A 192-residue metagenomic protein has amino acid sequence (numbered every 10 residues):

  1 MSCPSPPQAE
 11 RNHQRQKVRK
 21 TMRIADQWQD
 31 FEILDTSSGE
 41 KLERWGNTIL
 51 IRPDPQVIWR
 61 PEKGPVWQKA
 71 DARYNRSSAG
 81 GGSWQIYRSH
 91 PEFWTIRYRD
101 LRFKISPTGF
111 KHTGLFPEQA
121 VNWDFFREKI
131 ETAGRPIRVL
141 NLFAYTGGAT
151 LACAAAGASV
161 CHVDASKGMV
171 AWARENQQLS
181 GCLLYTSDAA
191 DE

Functional and structural regions predicted by a protein language model:
Q29-E43, L50-P117, D124: Non-catalytic substrate-recognition/targeting regions of SAM-dependent transferases
E118-T132: Conserved alpha-helix/loop element of class I SAM-dependent methyltransferases that forms part of the SAM/SAH-binding
P136-L142: Conserved class I S-adenosyl-L-methionine
T146-G157: Conserved SAM-binding loop of SAM-dependent methyltransferases across substrates and taxa, primarily the Class I
S159-D164: Conserved SAM-binding motif I beta-strand of class I
A173-R174: Conserved SAM-binding loop
Y185-A190: Conserved small/polar residues in nucleotide/adenosyl-binding loops
